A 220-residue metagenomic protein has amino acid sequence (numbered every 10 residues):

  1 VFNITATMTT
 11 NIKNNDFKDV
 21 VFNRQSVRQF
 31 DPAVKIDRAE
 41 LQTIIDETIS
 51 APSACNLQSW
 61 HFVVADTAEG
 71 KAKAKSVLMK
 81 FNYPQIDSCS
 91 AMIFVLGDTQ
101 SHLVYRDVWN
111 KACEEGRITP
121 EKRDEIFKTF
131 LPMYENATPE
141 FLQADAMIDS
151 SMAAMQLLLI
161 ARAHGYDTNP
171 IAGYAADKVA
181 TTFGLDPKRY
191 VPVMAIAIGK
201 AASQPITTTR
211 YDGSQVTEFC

Functional and structural regions predicted by a protein language model:
F2-C220: Acidic, surface-exposed loops and disordered segments
